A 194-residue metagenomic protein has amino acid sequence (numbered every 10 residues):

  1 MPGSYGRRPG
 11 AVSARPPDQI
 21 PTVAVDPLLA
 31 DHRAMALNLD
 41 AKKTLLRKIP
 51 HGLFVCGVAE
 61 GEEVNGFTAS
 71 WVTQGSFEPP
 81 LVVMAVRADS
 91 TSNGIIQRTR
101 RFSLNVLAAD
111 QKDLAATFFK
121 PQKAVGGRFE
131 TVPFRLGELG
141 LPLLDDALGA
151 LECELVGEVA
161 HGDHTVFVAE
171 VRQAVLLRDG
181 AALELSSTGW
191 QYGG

Functional and structural regions predicted by a protein language model:
M1-R33: N-terminal amphipathic/basic-hydrophobic helices that include classical n-h-c signal peptides and signal-anchor
P21-G194: Basic, polyanion-binding surface patches
